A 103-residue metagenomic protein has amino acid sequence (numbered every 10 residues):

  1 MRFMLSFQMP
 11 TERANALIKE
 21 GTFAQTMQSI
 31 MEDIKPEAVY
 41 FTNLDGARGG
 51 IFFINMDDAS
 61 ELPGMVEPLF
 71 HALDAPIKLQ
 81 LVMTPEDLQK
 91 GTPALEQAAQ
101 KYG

Functional and structural regions predicted by a protein language model:
M1-G103: Conserved, structured core segments of small domains
